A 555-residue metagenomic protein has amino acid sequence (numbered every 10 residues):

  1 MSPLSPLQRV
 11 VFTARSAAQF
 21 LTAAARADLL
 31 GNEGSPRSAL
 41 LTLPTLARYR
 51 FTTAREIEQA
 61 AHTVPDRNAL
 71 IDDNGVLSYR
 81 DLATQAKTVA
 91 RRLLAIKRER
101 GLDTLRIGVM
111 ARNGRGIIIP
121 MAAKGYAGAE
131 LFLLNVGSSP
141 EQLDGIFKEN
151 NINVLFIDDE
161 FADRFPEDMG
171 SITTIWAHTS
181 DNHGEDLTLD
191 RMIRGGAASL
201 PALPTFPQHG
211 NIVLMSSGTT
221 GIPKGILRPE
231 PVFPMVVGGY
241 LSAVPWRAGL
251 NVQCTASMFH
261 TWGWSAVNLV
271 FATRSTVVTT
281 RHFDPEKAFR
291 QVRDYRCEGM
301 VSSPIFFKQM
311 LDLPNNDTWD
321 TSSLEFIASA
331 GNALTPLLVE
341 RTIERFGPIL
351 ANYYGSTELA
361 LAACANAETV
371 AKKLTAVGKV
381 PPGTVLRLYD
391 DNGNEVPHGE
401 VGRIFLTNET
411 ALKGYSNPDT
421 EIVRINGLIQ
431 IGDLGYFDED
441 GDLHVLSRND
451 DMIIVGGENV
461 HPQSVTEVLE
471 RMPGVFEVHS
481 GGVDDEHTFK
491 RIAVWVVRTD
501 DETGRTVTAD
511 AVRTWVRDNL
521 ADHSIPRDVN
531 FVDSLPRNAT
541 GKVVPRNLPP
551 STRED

Functional and structural regions predicted by a protein language model:
Y49, G75, A90-S138, N459 (+1 more regions): Conserved AMP-binding/adenylate-forming
P65, I193-M215, I222, P245-N251: Conserved pre-ATP/AMP-binding loop-to-beta segment of ANL
S78-R80, N211-M235: Conserved AMP-binding A3 loop
A83-T88, I226-R247, K308: Conserved structural elements of the adenylate-forming
R91, I117, V292, M300 (+6 more regions): AMP-binding/adenylate-forming catalytic core of the ANL superfamily
P234-N251, F259-G299, L313: Conserved AMP-binding/adenylation subdomain of ANL enzymes
E298-G299, N315-K373, V385: Gly/Ser/Thr-rich phosphate-binding loop
K379-G383, N394-I425, D442, E458-V460: Conserved ATP/PPi-binding loop(s) of AMP-dependent carboxylate-activating enzymes
